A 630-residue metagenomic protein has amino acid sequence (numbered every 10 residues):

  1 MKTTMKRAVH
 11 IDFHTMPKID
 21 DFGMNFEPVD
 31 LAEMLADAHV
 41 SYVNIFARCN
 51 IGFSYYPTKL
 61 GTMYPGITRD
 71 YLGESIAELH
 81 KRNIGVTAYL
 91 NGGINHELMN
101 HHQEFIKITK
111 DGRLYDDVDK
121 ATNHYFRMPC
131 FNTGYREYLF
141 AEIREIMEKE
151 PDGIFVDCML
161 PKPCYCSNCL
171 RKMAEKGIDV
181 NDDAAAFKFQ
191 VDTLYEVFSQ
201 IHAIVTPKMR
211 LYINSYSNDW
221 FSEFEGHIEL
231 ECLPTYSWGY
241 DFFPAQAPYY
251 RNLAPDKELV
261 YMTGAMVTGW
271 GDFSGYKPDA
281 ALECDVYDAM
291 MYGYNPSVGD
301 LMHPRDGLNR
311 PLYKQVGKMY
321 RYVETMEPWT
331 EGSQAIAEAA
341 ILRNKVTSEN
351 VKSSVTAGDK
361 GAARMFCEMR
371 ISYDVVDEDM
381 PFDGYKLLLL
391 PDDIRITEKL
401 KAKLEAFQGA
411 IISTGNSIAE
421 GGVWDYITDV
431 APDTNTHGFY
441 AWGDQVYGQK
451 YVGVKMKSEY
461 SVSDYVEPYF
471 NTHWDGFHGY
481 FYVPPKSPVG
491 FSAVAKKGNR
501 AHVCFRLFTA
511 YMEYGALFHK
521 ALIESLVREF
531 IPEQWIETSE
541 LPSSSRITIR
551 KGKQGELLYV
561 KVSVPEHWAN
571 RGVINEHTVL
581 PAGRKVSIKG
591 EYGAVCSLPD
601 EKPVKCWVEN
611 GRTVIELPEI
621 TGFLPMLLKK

Functional and structural regions predicted by a protein language model:
M1-I51, I84: N-terminal structural segment of carbohydrate-active enzymes
M1-K18, D111-R127, P255-W270: N-terminal small/glycine-rich loop or linker at the start of catalytic domains across soluble metabolic enzymes
T3-M5, M34, R69, S75 (+5 more regions): Carbohydrate-binding surfaces of carbohydrate-active enzymes
H14-F26, H124-Y138, W270-D279: Active-site mouth loops of central-metabolism enzymes
L31, A36-Y71, I94-N123, K162-Y165 (+4 more regions): Aromatic-lined carbohydrate-binding/catalytic grooves of carbohydrate-active enzymes
V40, E150-D152, M159: Proline-aspartate-enriched helix->loop->beta-strand connector
A88, G92-K149, F187, V191 (+1 more regions): Active-site-adjacent "subsite" loops/lids of carbohydrate-active enzymes
V156-M159, G299-D300: Short acidic/histidine-rich active-site segments
